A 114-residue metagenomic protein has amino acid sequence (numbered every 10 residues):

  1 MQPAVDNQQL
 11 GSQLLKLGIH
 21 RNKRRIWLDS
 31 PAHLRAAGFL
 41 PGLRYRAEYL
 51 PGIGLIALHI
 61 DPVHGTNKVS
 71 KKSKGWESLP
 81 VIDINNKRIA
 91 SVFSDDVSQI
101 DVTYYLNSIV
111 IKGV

Functional and structural regions predicted by a protein language model:
M1-G11, R24: N-terminal intrinsically disordered, low-complexity, charge/repeat-rich segments that act as generic
G18-N22, G52: Beta-strand-rich non-transmembrane domains
N22-G42, T66-D96: Short beta-strand-centered segments at strand-helix junctions
F39-I56, F93-I111: A short beta-strand-loop micro-motif that forms or neighbors metal/cofactor- and ligand-binding patches at active-site
L58-G65, K112-V114: Secondary-structure transition/turn motif
